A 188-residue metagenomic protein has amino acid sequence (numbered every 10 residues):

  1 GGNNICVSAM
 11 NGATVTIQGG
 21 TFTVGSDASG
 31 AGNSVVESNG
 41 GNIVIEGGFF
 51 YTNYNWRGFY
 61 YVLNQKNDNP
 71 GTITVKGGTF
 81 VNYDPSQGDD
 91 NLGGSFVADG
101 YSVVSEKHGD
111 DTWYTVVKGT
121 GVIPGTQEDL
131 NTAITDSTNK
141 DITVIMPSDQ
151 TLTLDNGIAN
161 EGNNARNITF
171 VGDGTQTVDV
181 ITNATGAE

Functional and structural regions predicted by a protein language model:
G1, T14-G19, N42-G47, P70-G77 (+2 more regions): All-beta strand scaffolds that present successive hydrophobic residues in beta-strands
G1-M10, V24-N39, Y54-K66, D89-G93 (+2 more regions): Extracellular beta-strand/beta-solenoid scaffold signature
N3, F22, F50, D141-I168 (+1 more regions): N-terminal extracellular ligand-recognition/capping segment immediately after the signal peptide
C6-S8, S34-E37, V44, Y60-N64 (+4 more regions): Ordered hydrophobic segments in well-structured contexts
V7-S8, V36, N64-N67, I73 (+4 more regions): Short, T/G/N/S-enriched strand-turn elements that build extracellular solenoid repeat scaffolds
A13, G41, G71, T138-I142 (+1 more regions): Short coil/turn segments at beta-strand junctions that form active-site/ligand-binding loops
G47-G48, T52-N53, N64-D136, D141: Extracellular/surface-exposed low-complexity segments
